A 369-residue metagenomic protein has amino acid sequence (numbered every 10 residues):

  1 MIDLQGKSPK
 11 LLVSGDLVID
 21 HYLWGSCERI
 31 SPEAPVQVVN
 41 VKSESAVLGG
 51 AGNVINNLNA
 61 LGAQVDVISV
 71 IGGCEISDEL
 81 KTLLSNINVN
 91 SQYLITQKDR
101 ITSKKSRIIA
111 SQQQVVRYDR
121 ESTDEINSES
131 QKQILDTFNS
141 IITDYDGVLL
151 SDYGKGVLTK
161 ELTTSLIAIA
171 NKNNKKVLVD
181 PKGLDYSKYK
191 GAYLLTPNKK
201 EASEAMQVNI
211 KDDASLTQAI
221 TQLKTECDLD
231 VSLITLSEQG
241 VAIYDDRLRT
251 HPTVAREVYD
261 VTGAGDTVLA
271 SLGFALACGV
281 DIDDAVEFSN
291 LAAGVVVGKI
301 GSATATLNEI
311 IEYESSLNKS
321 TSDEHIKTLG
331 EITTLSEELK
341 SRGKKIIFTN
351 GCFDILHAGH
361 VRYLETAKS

Functional and structural regions predicted by a protein language model:
I2-L4, P9-L11, P32, V36-S103 (+1 more regions): Substrate-binding N-lobe of the ribokinase-like
S14, V39-L48, G156-V157, F348-H360: Short, glycine-rich nucleotide/cofactor-binding loops
G49-L61, I167, H357-S369: Histidine-anchored nucleotide/phosphate-binding helix
L94-R100, K105-I142: Conserved phosphate-binding/catalytic loop of the ribokinase/pfkB sugar-kinase fold
T96-S103, Y186, A192-Y193, I300-E314: Terminal amphipathic helices with adjacent charged low-complexity linkers/tails
G147, K155-L248: Conserved phosphate/ATP/ADP-binding segment of small-molecule kinases
D230, V254-S316: Conserved post-catalytic alpha-helical subdomain immediately downstream of the catalytic base and nucleotide-binding
S315-S369: Nucleotidyltransferase catalytic core that binds NTPs
